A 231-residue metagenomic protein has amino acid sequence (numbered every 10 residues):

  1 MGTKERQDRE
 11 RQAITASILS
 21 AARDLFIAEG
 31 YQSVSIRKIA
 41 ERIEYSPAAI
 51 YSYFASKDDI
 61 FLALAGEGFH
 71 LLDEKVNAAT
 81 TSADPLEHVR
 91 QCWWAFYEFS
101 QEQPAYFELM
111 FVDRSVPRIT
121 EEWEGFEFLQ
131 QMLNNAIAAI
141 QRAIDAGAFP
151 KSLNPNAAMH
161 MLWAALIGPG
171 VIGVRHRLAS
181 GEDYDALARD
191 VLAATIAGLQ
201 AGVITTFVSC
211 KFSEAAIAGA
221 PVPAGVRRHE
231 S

Functional and structural regions predicted by a protein language model:
E5-R9, A13, A48, A55 (+10 more regions): Residues at secondary-structure transition points
S17, A21, L25-D59, A63: Helix-turn-helix
A21-L25, F99, A165: Short amphipathic alpha-helical elements of helix-turn-helix/winged-helix folds
L64-Q91, E121, F126-M132, R142: Amphipathic alpha-helical linker/stalk segments
N77-Y106, P155, M159-L162, F212: Hydrophobic alpha-helical connector segments
E98, E102-A138, A148, A157 (+1 more regions): Short secondary-structure transition hinges
E108, E122, F126, I144-L192 (+2 more regions): Hydrophobic/aromatic-rich alpha-helical bundle segments in the mid-to-C-terminal region
